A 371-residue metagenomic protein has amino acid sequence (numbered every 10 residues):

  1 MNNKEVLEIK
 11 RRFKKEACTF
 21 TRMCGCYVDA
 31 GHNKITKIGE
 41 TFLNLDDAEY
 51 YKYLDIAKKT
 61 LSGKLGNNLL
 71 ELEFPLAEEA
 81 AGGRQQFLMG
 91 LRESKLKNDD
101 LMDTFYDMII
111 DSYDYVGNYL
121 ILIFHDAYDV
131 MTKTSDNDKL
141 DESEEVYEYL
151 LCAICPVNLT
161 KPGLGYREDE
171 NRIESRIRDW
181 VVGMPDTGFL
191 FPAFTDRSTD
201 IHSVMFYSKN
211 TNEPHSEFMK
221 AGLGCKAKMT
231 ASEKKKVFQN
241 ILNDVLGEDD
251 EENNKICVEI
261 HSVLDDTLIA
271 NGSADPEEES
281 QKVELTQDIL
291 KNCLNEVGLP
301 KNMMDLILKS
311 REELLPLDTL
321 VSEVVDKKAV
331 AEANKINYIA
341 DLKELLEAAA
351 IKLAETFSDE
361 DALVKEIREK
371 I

Functional and structural regions predicted by a protein language model:
N2-T60: N-terminal ordered "arm"
K34-K37, T41-R368: Long, hydrophobic alpha/beta structural blocks
